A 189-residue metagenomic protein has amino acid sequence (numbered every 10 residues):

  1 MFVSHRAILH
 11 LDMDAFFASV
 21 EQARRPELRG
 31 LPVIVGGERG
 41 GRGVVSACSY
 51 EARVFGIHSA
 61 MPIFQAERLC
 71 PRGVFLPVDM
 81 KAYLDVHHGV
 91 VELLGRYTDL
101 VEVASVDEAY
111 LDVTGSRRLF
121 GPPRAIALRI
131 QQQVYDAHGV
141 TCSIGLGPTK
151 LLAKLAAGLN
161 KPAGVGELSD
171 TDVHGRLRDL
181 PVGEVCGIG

Functional and structural regions predicted by a protein language model:
M1-I188: Gly/Gly-Pro- and Ser/Thr-rich, intrinsically disordered tail segments characteristic of DNA damage-repair and tolerance
